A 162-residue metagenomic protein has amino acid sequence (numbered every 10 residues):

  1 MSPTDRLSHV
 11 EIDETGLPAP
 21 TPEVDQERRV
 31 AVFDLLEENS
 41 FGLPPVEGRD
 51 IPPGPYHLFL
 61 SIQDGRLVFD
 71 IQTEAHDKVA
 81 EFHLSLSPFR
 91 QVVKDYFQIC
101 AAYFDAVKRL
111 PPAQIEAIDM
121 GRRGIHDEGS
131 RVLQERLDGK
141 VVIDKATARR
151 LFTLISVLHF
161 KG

Functional and structural regions predicted by a protein language model:
M1-P55: Charge-rich, low-complexity N-terminal segments
S2-R6, A31-S40, V79-A101, V142: A signal for specific C-terminal beta-sheet/loop modules enriched in small/flexible residues with GP/PG/PP motifs
P3-S8, R29, G54-Y56, G65-L67 (+2 more regions): Generic structural motif recognizing short loop/turn segments at the entrances and edges of beta-strands
P18, D25, P111, V141-D144: Short, structured coil/loop segments at alpha-helix boundaries
E27-R29, L86, R150, F160: General N-terminal targeting signals
R49-D50, T73, D144: Generic signature of intrinsically disordered, low-complexity, basic-rich segments and short cationic peptides
H57, I62-L133: Negatively charged, Asp/Glu-rich surface segments that serve as flexible interaction/assembly modules
D127, R131-G162: Alpha-helical oligomerization segments
